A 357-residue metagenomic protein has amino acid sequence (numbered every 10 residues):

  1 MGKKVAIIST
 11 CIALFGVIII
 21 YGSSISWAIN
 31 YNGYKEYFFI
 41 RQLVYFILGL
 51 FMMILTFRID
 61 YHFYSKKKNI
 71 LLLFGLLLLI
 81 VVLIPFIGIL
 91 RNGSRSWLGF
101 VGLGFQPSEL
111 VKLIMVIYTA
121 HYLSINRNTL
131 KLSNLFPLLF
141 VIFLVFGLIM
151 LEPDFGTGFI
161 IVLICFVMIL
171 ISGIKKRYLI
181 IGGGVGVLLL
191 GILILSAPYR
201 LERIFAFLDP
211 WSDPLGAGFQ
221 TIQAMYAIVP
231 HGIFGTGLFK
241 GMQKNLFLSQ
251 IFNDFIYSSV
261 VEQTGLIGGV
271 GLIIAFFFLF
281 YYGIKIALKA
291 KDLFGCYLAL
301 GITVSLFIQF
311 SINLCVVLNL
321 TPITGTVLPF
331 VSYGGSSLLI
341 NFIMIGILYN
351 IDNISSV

Functional and structural regions predicted by a protein language model:
M1-I7, T129, D352-V357: Short, Lys/Arg-enriched, disordered terminal segments
A6-L14, G22, N32-Q220, S258-N319 (+1 more regions): Hydrophobic alpha-helical transmembrane segments of multi-pass inner membrane proteins, especially in bacterial systems
D154-F159, T236-G241, I251-N253, V270 (+2 more regions): Transmembrane helix boundary and interhelical junction motifs in multipass membrane proteins
A206, P210-Y257, T264-G268: TM-adjacent membrane-interface loops and short helices in multi-pass inner/ER membrane proteins
S311-V357: A juxtamembrane structural motif centered on a specific transmembrane helix
